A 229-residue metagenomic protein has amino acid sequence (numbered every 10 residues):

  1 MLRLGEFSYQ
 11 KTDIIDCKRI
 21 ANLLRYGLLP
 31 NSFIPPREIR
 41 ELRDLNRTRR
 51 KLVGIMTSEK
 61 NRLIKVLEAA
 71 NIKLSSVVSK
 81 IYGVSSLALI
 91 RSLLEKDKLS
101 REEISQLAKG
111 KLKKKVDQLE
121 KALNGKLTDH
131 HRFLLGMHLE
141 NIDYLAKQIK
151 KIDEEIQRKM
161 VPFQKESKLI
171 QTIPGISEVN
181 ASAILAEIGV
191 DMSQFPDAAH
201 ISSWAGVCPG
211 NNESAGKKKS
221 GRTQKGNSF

Functional and structural regions predicted by a protein language model:
M1-F229: A detector of single, family-specific signature residues that are central to catalytic or substrate-handling motifs
